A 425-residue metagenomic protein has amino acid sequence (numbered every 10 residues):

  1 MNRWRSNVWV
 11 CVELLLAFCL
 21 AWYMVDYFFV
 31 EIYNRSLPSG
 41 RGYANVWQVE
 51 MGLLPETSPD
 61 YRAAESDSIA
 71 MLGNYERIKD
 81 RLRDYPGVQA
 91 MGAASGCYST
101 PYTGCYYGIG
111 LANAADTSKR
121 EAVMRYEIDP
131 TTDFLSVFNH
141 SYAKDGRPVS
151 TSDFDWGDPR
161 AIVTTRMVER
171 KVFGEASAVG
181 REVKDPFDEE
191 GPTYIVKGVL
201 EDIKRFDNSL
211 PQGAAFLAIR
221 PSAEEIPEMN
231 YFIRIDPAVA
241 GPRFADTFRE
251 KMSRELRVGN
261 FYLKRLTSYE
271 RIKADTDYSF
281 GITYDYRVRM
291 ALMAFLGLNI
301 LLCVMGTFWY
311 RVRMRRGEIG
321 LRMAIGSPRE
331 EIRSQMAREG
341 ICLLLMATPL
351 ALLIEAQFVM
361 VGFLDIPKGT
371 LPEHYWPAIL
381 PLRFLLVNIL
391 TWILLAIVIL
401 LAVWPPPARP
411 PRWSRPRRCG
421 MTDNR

Functional and structural regions predicted by a protein language model:
M1, E31, L386-R425: C-terminal membrane-exit region of the final transmembrane helix in multipass inner-membrane proteins
M1, L302-I341, R412-D423: Intracellular coupling helices
W4-E31, G281-G317, L344-I354, L394-L401: Hydrophobic alpha-helical transmembrane segments of multi-pass inner-membrane transport and secretion
V25-T117, E121-A122, G369, E373 (+1 more regions): Membrane-proximal extracellular/periplasmic loop immediately following the first transmembrane helix
R120-A214: Hydrophobic secondary-structure segments that place a key small or acidic residue at a functional site
D158, R166, G191-Y286: "Rare, low-scoring activations can occur in soluble or secreted enzymes where short amphipathic helices or signal
L256-L292, M314, V359-L390: Membrane-helix entry/capping segments
G317-F363, V387-L390, L394, V398: Transmembrane alpha-helical interface segments in multi-pass membrane proteins
